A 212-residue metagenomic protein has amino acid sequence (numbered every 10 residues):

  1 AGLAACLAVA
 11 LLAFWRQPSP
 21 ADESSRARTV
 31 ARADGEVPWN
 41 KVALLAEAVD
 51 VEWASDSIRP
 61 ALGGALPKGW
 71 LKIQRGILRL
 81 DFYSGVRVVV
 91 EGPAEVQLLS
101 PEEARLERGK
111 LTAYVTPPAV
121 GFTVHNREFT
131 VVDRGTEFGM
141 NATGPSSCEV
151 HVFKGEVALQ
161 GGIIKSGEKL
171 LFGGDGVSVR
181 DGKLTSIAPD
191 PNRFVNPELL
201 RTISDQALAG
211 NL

Functional and structural regions predicted by a protein language model:
A1-A33: Single-pass transmembrane signal-anchor helices and their membrane-water interface zones
P20-S24, G155, N211-L212: Mature extracellular "passenger" or substrate-interacting domains of secreted, surface-exposed proteins
R26-N141, C148-L159: Short, small-residue-rich packing micro-motifs
S84, E128, I163-K165, R180-K183: Solvent-exposed strand-loop boundary residues in beta-sheet-rich modules
A158-G176: Exposed loop and linker-edge segments at protein-protein interfaces
R180-L212: Pro/Ala/Gly-rich low-complexity, hydrophilic intrinsically disordered segments
